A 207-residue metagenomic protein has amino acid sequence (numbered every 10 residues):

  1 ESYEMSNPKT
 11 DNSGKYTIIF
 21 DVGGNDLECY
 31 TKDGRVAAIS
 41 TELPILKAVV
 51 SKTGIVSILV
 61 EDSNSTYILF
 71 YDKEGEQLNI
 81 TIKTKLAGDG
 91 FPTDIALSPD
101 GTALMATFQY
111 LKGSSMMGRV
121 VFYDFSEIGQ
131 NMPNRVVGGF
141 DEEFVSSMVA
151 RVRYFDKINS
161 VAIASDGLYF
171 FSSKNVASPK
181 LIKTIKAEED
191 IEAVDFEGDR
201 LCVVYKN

Functional and structural regions predicted by a protein language model:
E1-M5, V121-Q130: Predominantly soluble domains enriched in secretory-pathway, periplasmic, or organellar proteins
E1-S2, D33-S40, Q77-L86, N131-E143 (+1 more regions): A short beta-strand motif characteristic of beta-propeller blades
Y3-G14, L43-G54, A87-L97, G139-F155 (+1 more regions): Repeated scaffold domains used in trafficking and secretory/extracellular systems, primarily beta-propellers
N7, V22, T31-R35, P44: Short acidic/polar, Gly/Pro-enriched loop/turn segments located at secondary-structure boundaries
P8-V22, L27-E28, K52-D62, Y67-L69 (+4 more regions): Short beta-strand elements that form the blades of beta-propeller/WD-repeat-like and other beta-sheet-rich scaffold
T31-G34, Y71-E76, F125-I128, S173-A177: Short loop/turn segments that connect beta-strands within beta-propeller blades
P92-E127: Loop-centered beta-sheet repeat module
N175-A187, A193-G198, C202-N207: Hydrophilic extracytoplasmic domains
